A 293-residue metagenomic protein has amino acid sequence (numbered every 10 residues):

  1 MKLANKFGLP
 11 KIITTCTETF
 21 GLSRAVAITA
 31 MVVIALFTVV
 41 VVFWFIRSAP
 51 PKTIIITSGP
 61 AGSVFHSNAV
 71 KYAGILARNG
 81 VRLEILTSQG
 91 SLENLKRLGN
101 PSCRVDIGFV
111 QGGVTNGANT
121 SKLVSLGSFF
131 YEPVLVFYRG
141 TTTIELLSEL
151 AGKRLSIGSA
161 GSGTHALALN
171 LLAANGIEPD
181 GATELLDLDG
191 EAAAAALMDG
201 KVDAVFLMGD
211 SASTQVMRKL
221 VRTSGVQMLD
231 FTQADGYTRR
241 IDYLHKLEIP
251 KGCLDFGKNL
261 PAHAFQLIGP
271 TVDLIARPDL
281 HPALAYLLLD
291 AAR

Functional and structural regions predicted by a protein language model:
M1-L92, N119-K122, G127-Y131, R293: N-terminal hydrophobic or amphipathic helices and topogenic motifs
P51-N79, E132-A195, D199: Bilobed "Venus flytrap"/periplasmic-binding protein-like clamshell domains and structurally analogous long
T87-S91, P101-T115, F206-S213, F231-T232: Beta->alpha turn/N-cap motifs
L98-V110, N119-P133: Short beta-strand-centered segments that line the small-molecule binding cleft or hinge of alpha/beta clamshell
G99-V110, K153-L155, D199-L207, T223-V226: Alpha-to-beta junction loops
P179-G269, L280: Pocket-lining segment of extracytoplasmic ligand-binding domains
V272-R277: A short beta-strand structural signal in non-transmembrane regions
H281-A291: Short amphipathic alpha-helical coupling segments at ligand-binding clamshell hinges and other catalytic/signaling
